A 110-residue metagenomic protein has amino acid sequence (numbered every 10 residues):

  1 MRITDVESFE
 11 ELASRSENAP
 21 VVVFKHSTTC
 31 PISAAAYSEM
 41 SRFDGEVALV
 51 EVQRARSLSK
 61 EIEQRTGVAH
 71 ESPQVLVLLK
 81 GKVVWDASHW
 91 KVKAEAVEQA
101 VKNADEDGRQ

Functional and structural regions predicted by a protein language model:
M1-E17, E106-Q110: N-terminal leader/targeting and pre-domain segments
E11-F43: Local sequence-structure signature of Cys/Sec-based thiol-disulfide redox active-site neighborhoods
S14-E17, Q64, V97: Charge-dense, helix-prone N-terminal extensions
K25, G45-E61: Thiol-based oxidoreductase modules, predominantly thioredoxin-like and allied folds used for disulfide exchange
I32-E39, R54-L58, I62, K93: Amphipathic alpha-helical interface surfaces
T66-L79: Structural micro-motif
L79-Q110: Non-catalytic, surface beta->alpha helical segment in thiol-disulfide oxidoreductase systems
